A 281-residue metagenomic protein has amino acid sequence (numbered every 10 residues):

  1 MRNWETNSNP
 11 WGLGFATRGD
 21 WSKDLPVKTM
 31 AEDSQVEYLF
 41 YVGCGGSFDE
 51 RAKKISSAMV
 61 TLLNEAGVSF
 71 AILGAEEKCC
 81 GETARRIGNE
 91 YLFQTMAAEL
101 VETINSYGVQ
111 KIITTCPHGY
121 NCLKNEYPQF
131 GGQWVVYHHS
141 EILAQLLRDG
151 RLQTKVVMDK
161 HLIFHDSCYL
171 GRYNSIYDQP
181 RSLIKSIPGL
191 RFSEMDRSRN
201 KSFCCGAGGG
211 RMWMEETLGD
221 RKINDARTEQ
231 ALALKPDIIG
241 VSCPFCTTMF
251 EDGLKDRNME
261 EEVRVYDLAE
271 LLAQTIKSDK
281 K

Functional and structural regions predicted by a protein language model:
M1-T115, G119-Y127: Iron-sulfur-cluster electron-transfer modules
V42-S47, A75-G88, I113-K124, H165-N174 (+2 more regions): Local cysteine-cluster metal-coordination motifs and their immediate loop/turn environment, predominantly Fe-S cluster
F48-I55, L146, Y169-S186: Active-site glycine- and acidic-residue-rich loops that bind and position anionic ligands or nucleotide-like cofactors
S57-S69, Y177-R191: Short helix-loop-beta junction
F130-M158, R197-N200, N258-K281: Short, flexible loop segments at boundaries between secondary-structure elements
H139-I142, R148, L152-N174, S186-G189: Catalytic cores of enzyme domains
G189-K201: Histidine/lysine/aspartate-rich catalytic loop segments that bind and position anionic ligands
L218-D237: A short, acidic, amphipathic alpha-helical segment used as a generic capping/interface helix at domain edges
